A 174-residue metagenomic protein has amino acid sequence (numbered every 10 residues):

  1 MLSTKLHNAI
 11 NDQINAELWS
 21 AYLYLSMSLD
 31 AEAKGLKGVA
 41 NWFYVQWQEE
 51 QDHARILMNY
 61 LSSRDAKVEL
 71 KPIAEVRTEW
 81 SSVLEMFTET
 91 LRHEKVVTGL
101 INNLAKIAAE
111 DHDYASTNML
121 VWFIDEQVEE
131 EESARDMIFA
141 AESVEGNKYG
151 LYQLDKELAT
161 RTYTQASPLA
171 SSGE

Functional and structural regions predicted by a protein language model:
M1-E174: Iron-associated oxidoreductase/ferritin-like identity signal
